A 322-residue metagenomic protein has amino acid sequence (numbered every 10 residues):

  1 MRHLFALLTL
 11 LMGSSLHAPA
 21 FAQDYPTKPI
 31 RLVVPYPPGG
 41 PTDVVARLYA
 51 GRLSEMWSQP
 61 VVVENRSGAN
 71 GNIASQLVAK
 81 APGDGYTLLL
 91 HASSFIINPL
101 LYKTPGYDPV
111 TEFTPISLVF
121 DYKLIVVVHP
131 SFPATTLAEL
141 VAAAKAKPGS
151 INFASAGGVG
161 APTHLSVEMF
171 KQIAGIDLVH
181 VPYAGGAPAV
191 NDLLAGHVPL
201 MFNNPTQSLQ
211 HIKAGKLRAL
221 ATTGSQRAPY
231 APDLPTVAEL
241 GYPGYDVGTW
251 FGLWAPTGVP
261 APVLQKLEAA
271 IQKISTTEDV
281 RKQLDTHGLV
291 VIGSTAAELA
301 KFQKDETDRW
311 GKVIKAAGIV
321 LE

Functional and structural regions predicted by a protein language model:
M1-L4: Positively charged n-region of N-terminal signal peptides that target proteins for export
F21-T111, S150-I151, V159, G175-N204 (+4 more regions): N-terminal (or domain-start) structured segment
T27-P29, I173-I176, K213, E239 (+1 more regions): An extracytoplasmic/periplasmic, membrane-proximal ligand-sensing/linker region
G39, S93, H129-A134, A156-A161 (+4 more regions): Short coil/turn segments
K80-Y86, L100-P188, V237, W250-Q283: Hinge/capping helix and adjacent helix->loop/strand transition within the periplasmic-binding protein
G106-L118, D177-V181, P199-L200, L209-V247 (+1 more regions): Short beta-strand->loop
